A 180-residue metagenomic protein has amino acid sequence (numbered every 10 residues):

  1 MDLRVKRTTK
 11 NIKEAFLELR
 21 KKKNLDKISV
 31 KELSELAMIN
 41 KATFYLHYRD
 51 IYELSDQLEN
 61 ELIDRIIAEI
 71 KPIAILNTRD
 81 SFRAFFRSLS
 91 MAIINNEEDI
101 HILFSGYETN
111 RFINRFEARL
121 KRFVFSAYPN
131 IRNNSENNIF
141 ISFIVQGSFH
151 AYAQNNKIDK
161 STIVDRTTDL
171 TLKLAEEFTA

Functional and structural regions predicted by a protein language model:
M1-L19, K23: Basic, helix-initiating cap at the start of DNA-binding domains
K10, E14-E18, E53-I73, A84 (+1 more regions): Alpha-helical structural segments
E18-L25, E69, I73, N96-I100 (+2 more regions): Basic, amphipathic alpha-helical hairpins
L19-Y52: Helix-turn-helix
R79-Y107, R111-E117: Helical hydrophobic small-molecule/effector-binding pocket
Y107-S142: Amphipathic alpha-helical packing segments from all-alpha helical-bundle domains
L120, Q154, E177-T179: Terminal, non-globular segments
S135-K157, S161-A175: Hydrophobic alpha-helical segments that form the core of small-molecule binding pockets and/or dimer interfaces
